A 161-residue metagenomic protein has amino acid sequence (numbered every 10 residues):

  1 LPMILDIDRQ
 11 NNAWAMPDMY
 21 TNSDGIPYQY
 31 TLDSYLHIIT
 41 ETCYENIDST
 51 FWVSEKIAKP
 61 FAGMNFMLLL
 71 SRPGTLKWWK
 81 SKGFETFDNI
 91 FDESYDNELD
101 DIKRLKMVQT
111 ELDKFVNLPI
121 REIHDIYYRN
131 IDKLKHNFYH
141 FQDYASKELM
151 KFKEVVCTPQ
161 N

Functional and structural regions predicted by a protein language model:
L1-I39, E45-N161: Pol beta-like nucleotidyltransferase catalytic core
